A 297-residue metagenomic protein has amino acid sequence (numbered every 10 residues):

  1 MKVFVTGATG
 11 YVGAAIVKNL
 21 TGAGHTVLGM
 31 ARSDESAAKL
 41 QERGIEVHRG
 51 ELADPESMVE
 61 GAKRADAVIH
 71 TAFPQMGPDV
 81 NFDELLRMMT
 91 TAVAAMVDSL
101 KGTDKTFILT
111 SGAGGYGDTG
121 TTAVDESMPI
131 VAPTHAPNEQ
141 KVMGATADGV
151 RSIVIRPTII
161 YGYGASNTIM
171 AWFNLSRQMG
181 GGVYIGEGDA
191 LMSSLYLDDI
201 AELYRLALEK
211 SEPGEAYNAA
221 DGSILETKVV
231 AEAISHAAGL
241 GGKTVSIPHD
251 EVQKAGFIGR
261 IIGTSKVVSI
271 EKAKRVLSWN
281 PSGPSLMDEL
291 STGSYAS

Functional and structural regions predicted by a protein language model:
K2, L203-I258: Mid/C-terminal beta-alpha module of Rossmann-like enzyme folds, strongest in SDR-family dehydrogenases/epimerases
V3-A23: N-terminal Rossmann NAD(P)H-binding glycine-rich loop of SDR-like oxidoreductase domains
L28, M88-P133: Conserved Rossmann-fold NAD(P)-dependent oxidoreductase catalytic core, especially the SDR/UDP-sugar
G29-A94, D98: NAD(P)H-binding glycine-rich loop region in Rossmannoid oxidoreductase-like domains and their noncatalytic homologs
Q140-Y163: Conserved beta-loop-beta element that borders a ligand/cofactor-binding pocket
F173-G182, A190-I224: Alpha-helical substrate-binding/gating segment
V252-N280: Conserved C-terminal active-site "lid" loop/helix of NAD(P)H-dependent oxidoreductases that clamps the redox cofactor
P284-S297: Amphipathic terminal alpha-helices
